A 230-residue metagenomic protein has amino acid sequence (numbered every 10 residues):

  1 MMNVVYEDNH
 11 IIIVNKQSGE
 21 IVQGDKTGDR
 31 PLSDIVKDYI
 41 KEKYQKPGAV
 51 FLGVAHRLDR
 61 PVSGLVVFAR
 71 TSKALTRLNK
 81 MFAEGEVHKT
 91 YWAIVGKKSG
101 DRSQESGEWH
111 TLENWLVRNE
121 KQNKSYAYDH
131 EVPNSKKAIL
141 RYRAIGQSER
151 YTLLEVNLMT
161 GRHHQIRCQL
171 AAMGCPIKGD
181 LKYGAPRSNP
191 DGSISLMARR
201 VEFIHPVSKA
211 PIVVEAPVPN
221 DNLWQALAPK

Functional and structural regions predicted by a protein language model:
M1-K230: RNA pseudouridine synthases
